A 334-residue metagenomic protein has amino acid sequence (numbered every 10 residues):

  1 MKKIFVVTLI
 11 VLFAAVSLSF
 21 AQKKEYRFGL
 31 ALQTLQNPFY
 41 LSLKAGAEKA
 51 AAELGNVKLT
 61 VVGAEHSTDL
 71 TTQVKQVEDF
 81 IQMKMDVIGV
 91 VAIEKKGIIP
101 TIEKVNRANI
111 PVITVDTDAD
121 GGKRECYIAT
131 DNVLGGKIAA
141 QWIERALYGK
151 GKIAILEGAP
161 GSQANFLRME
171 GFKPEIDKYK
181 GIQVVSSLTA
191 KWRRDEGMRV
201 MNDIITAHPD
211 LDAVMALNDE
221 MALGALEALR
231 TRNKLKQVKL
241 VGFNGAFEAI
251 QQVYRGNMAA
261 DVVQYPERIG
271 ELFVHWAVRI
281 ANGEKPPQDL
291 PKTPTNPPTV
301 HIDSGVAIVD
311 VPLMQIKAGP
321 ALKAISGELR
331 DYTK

Functional and structural regions predicted by a protein language model:
M1-R27, E53, I81, E103-I110 (+1 more regions): Short, low-complexity disordered leader/linker segments with a strong preference for bacterial N-terminal type II
K24, P160, E175-I176, L272-K334: Hinge/cleft segment of the Venus flytrap/periplasmic-binding protein
R27-A50, L54, T60-V74, M85 (+5 more regions): Extracytoplasmic "Venus flytrap"
F28, E48, Q73, I128-I153 (+3 more regions): Hydrophobic alpha-helical segments within soluble ligand-binding/sensing domains
F39-E53, V57, G135-A139, Q163-I182 (+3 more regions): Short, solvent-exposed amphipathic alpha-helices that sit in or adjacent to ligand/effector-binding or catalytic
I81, V87-N106, F172, S186 (+1 more regions): Hydrophobic alpha-helical
K95-L134, W142-R145, K152, G158 (+2 more regions): Flexible loop/hinge segments that line or gate small-molecule binding clefts
N218-L226, Y254, A260, Q264-K285: Extracellular/periplasmic ligand-binding modules, especially the Venus flytrap/periplasmic-binding
